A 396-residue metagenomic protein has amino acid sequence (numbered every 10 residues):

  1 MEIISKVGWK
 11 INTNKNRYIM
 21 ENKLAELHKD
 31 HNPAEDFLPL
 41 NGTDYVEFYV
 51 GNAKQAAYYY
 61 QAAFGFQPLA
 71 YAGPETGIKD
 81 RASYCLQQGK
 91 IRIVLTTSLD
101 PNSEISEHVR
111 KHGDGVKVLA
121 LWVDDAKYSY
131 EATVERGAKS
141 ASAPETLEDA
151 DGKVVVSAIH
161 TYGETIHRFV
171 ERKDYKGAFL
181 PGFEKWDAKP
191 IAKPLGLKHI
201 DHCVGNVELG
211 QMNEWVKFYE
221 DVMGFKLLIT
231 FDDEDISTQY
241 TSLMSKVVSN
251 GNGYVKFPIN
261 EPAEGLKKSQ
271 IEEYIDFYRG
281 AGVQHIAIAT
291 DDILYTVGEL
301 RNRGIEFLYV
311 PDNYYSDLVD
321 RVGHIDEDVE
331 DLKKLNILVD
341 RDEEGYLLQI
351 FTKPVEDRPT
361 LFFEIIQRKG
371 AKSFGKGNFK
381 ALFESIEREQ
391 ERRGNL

Functional and structural regions predicted by a protein language model:
I19-K54, V116-L119, K176-V216, K226 (+3 more regions): N-terminal beta-strand motif that seeds the catalytic metal site of vicinal oxygen chelate
A25-H28, L38-R92, E135, P144-A150 (+6 more regions): Core segments of cupin and vicinal oxygen chelate
N41-G51, Y84, E104-E131, R136 (+6 more regions): Vicinal oxygen chelate
D114-L119, A132-E135, A141-Q239, M244-K246 (+4 more regions): Extended catalytic-interface subdomain
N252-I271, R279: Active-site-adjacent "gating/activation" loops or surface patches in catalytic cores
V255-F257, R279-K353, L361-R368: Long compositionally biased, domain-poor regions of proteins
